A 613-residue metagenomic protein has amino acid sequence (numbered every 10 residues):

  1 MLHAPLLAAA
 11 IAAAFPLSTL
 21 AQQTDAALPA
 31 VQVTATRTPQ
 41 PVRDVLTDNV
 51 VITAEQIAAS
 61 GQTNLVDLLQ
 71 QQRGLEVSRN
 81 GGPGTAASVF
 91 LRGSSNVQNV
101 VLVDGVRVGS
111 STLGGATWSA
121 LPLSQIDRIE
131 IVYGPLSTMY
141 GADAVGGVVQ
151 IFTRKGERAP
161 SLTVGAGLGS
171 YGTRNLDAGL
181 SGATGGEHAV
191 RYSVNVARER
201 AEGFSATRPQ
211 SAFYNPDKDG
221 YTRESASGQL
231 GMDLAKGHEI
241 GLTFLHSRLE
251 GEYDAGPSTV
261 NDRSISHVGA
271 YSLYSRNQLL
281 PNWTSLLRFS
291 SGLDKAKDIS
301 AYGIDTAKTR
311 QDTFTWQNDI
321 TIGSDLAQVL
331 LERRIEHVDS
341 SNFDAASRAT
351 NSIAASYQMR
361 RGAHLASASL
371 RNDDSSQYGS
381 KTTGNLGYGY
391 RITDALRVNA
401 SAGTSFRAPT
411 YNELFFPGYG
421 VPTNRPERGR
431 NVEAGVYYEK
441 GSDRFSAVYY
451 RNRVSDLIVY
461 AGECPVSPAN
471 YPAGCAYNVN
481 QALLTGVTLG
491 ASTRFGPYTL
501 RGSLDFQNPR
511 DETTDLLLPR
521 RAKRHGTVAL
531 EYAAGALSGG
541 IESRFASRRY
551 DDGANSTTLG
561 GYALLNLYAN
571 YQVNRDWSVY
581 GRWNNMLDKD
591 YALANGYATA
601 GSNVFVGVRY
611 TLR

Functional and structural regions predicted by a protein language model:
L28-S60, S88, N96: N-terminal periplasmic "start-of-domain" segments of outer-membrane beta-barrel proteins
V66, Q70-V106: Extracytoplasmic beta-strand/coil segments of soluble accessory domains associated with Gram-negative outer-membrane
V106-Y133: Short acidic/polar hinge/loop motifs at secondary-structure boundaries that mediate gating or recognition
S137, Q150, E157-A159, T163-G167 (+1 more regions): Periplasmic-side early beta-strands and strand-to-turn transitions of outer-membrane beta-barrels
S227, G231-L249, S264-R391, Y438 (+3 more regions): Face-selective signature of the C-terminal outer-membrane beta-barrel domain
T259-Q278, A307-D312, S376-G379, R391 (+6 more regions): Outer-membrane beta-barrel signature, preferentially recognizing the C-terminal barrel domain of Gram-negative
A355, M359-L365, R451-R453, C475-D552 (+3 more regions): Gram-negative outer-membrane beta-barrel transporters
G435-Y437, A600-R613: Outer-membrane beta-barrel "beta-signal"
